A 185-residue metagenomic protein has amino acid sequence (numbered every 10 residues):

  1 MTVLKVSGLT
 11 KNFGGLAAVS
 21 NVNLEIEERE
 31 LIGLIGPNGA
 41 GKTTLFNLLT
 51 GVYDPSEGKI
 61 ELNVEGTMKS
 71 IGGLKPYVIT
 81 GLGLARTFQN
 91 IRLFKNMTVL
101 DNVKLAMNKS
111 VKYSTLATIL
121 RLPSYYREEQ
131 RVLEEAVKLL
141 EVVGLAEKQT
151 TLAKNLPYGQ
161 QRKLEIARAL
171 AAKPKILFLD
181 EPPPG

Functional and structural regions predicted by a protein language model:
M1-G185: Glycine-rich phosphate-binding loops of nucleotide-dependent enzymes
